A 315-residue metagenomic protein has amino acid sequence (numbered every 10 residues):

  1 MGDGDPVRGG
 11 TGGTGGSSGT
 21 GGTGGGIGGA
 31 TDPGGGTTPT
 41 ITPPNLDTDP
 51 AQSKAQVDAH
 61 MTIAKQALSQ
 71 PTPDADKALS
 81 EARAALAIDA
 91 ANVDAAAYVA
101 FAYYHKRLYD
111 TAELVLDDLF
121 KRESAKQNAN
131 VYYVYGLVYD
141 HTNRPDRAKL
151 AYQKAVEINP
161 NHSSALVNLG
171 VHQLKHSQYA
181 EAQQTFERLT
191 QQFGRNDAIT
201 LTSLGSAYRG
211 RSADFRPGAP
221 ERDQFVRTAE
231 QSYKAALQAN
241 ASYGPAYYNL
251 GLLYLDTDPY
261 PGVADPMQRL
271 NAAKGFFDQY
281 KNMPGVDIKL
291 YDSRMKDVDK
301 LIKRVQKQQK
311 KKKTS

Functional and structural regions predicted by a protein language model:
S53-I88, H105, L137: Alpha-helical segment of the N-proximal tetratricopeptide repeat
Q56, N92, K126-N128, H162 (+3 more regions): Residue-level recognition of tetratricopeptide repeat
A95, V131, A165, I199-T200 (+2 more regions): TPR alpha-solenoid repeat register
Y98, Y133-V134, N168, T202-S203 (+3 more regions): Canonical tetratricopeptide repeat
G210, D256-Y260, A264-S315: Terminal, low-structured helical/coil segments at or just beyond the last alpha-helical repeat
